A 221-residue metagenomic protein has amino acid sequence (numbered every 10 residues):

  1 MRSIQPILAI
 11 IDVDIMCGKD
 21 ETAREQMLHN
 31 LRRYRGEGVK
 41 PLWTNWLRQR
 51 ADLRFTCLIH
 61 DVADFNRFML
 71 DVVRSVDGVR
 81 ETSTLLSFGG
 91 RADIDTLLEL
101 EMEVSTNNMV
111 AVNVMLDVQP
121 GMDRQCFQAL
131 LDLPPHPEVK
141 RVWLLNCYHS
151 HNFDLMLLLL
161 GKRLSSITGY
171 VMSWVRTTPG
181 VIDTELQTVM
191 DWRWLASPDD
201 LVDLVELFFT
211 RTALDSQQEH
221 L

Functional and structural regions predicted by a protein language model:
M1-L221: A compositional/biophysical signature of low hydrophobicity enriched in polar/charged and small residues
